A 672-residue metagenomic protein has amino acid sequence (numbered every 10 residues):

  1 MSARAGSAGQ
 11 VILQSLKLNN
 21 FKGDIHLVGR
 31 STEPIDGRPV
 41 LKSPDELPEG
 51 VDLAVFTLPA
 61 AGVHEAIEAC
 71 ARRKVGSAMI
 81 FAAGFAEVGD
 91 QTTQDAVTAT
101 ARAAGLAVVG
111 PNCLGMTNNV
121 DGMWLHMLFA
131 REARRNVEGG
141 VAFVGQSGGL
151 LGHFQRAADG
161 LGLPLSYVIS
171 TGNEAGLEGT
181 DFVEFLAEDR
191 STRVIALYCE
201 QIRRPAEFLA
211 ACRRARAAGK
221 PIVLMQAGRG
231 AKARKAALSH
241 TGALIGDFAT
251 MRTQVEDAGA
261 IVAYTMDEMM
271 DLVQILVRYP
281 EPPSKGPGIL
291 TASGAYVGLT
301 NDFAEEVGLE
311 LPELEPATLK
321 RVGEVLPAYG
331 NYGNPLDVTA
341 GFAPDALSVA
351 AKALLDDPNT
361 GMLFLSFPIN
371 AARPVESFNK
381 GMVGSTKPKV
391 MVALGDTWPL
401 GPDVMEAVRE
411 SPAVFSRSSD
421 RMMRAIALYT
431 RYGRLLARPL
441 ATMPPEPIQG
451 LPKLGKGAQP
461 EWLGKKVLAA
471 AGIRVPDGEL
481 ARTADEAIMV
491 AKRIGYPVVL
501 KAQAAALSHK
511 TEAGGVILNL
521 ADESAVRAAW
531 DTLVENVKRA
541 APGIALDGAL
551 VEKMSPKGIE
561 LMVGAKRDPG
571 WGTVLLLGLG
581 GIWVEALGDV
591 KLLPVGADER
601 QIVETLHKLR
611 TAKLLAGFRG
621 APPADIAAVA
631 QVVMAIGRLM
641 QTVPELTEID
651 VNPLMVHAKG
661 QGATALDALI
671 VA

Functional and structural regions predicted by a protein language model:
M1-A672: Catalytic-core regions of core metabolic enzymes, especially those transforming organic acids/acyl-group intermediates
